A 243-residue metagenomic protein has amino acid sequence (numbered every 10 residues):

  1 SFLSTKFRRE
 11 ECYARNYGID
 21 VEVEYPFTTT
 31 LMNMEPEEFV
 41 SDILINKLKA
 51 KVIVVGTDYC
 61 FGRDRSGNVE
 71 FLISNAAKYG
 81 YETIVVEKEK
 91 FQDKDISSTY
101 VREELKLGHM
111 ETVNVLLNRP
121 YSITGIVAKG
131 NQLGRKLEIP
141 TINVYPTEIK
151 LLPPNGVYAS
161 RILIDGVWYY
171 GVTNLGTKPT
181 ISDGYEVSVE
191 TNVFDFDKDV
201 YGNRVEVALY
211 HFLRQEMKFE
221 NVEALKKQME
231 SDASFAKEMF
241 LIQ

Functional and structural regions predicted by a protein language model:
S1-Y79: N-terminal Rossmann-like or analogous alpha/beta NTP/dinucleotide-binding catalytic cores that position adenine
R9, E38, F71, Y100 (+2 more regions): An acidic, carboxylate-rich microenvironment
R9, T112-R119, A224-F235: A non-catalytic, amphipathic alpha-helix used as a structural packing/dimerization or gating element in enzyme scaffolds
A14, I53, V113, S160 (+1 more regions): Residue-level signal for inorganic ion chemistry
D20-V21, E82-I84, E206: Conserved beta-strand segments of alpha/beta enzyme cores
E24, V85-E87, L209: Structural signal for conserved beta-strand scaffold positions within catalytic alpha/beta enzyme cores
A76-G176: Glycine-rich, Lys/Arg-enriched anion-binding loops that position phosphate/diphosphate groups for phosphoryl
K129-Q243: Phosphate/ribose-recognition catalytic cores of enzymes acting on nucleotide-derived substrates
